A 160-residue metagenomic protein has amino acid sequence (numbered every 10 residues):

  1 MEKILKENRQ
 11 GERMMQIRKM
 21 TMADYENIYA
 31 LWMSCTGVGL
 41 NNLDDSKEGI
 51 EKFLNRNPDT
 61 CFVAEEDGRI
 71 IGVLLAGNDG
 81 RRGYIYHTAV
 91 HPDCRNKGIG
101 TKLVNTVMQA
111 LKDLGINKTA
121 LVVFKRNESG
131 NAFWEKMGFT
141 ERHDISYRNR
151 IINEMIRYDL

Functional and structural regions predicted by a protein language model:
M15-I28: A short beta-loop-alpha structural element at the N-terminal edge of CoA-dependent acyl/N-acetyltransferase catalytic
Y25, Y29-L43, F53: Helix-loop element at the rim of GNAT/NAT acetyltransferase active sites that forms part of the acceptor-substrate
E51-V63, Y84: A short helix-loop-beta-strand connector motif used in the catalytic cores of GNAT acetyltransferases and, in some
V63, R69-G77, Y84-A89: Conserved beta-strand in the GNAT
G77-Y86, R95, E141-I145: A conserved beta-turn-beta hairpin within the catalytic core of GNAT-like acetyltransferases that forms part
V90, N96-Q109, K136: Conserved acetyl-CoA-binding loop-helix of GNAT-fold acetyltransferases
L111-V123: Conserved GNAT acetyl-CoA-binding A-motif
L121-G130, N149-I152: Conserved beta-strand-loop-alpha-helix junction that forms the acyl-donor binding cleft
